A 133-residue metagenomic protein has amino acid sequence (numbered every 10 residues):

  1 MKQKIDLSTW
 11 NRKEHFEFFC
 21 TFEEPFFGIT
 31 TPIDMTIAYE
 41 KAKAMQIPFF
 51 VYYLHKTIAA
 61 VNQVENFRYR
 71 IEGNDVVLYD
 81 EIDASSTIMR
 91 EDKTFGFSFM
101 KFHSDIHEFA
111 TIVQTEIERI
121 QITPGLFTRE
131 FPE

Functional and structural regions predicted by a protein language model:
M1-T21, D80-M89: Short amphipathic alpha-helices and their capping loops
I5, C20-F49, R70-I82: Gly/Ser/Thr-rich phosphate-binding loops and adjoining beta-strand/alpha-helix segments that form adenosine-phosphate
R12, M35, I106-A110: Alpha-helix initiation and N-capping motif
L54-A60: Structural preference for long, well-ordered alpha-helical segments in enzyme cores
A60-F67: Short alpha-helical functional segments enriched in proximate histidine and acidic residues
F67-F99, T128: Small-residue-rich loop/turn and linker elements
R90-E133: Helical lid/core segments from catalytic subdomains that handle acyl or acyl-like groups
